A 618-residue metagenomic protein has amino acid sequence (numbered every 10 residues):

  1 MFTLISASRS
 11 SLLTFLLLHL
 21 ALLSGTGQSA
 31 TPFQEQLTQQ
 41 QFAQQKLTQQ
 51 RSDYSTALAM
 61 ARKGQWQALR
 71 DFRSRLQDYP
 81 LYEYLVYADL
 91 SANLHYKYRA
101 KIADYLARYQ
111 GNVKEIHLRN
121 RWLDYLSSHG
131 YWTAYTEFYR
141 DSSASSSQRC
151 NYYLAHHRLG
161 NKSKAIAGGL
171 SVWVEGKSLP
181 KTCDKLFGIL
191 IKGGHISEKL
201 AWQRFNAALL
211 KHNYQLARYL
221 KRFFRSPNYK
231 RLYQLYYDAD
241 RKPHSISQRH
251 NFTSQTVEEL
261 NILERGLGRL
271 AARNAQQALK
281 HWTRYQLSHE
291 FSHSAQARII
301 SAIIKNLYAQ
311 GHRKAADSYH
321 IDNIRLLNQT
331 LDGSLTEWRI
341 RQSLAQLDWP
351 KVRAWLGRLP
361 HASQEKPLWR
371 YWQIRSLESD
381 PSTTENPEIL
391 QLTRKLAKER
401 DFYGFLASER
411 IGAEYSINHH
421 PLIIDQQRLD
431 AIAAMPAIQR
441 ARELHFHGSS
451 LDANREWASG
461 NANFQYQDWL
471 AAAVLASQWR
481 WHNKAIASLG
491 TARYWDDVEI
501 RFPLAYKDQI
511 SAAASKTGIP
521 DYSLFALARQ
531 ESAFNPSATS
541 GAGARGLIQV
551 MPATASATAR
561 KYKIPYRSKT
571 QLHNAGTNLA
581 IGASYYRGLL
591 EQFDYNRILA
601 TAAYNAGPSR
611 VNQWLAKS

Functional and structural regions predicted by a protein language model:
S11-L23: Bacterial N-terminal signal peptides
S29-A88, I417-I424, R428-I438, F446: N-terminal leader/linker segments that initiate helical-solenoid repeat arrays
Q45-D53, G64-Q65, Q77-Y84, K97-Y98 (+18 more regions): Generic helix N-cap/helix-start motif at coil->alpha-helix transitions
A59, A88, A92, Y125 (+8 more regions): Residue-level signature for tetratricopeptide repeat
K63, A92, Y96, Y125 (+8 more regions): Structural motif corresponding to the intra-repeat A-B loop/turn of tetratricopeptide repeats
A68-F72, Y98-R108, W132-D141, S163-V174 (+12 more regions): Alpha-helical repeat scaffolds
D78, Y87, N328, P367-L368 (+7 more regions): Catalytic glycan-binding domains that act on GlcNAc-containing polysaccharides
L90-S91, L106, R119-D124, I300-H312 (+2 more regions): Alpha-helical adaptor scaffolds
